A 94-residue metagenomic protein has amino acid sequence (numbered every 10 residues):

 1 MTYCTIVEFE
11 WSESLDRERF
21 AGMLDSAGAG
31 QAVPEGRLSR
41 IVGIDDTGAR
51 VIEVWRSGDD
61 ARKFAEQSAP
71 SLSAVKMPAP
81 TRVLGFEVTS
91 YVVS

Functional and structural regions predicted by a protein language model:
M1-I52, R56-Q67, M77-S94: Short S/T/G/P-rich N-terminal loop/turn motif that feeds into the first structured element of a domain
